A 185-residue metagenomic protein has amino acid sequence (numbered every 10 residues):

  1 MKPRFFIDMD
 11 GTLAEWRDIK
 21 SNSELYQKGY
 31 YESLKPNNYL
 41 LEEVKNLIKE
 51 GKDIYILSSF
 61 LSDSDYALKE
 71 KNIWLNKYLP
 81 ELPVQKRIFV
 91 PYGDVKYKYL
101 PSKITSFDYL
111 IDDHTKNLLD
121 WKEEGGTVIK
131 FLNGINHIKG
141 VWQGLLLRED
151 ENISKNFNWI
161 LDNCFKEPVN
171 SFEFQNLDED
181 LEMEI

Functional and structural regions predicted by a protein language model:
M1-K35, K45-N46, M183: Active-site neighborhood of HAD-like aspartate-dependent phosphohydrolases
A14-R17, I54-I56, D63-A67, V95-Y99 (+2 more regions): Short catalytic/ligand-binding loop motif for oxyanion handling, primarily in non-cytosolic enzymes, centered on
K35, L40-E70, L75: Substrate-recognition element of Asp-dependent hydrolases with the DxDx(T/V) motif
L57-S62, N72, N76-K98: A short, structured active-site edge motif that brings together acidic residues
F89-W121: Conserved Lys-Pro-Asp/Glu-containing loop-to-beta segment of HAD-superfamily phosphomonoesterases, centered on
Y97-I104, L145, D150-S171: Short amphipathic alpha-helix with an adjacent loop that forms part of the alpha/beta core around
Y109-N152: Acidic, Mg2+-coordinating phosphoryl-transfer loop and its flanking beta/alpha structural elements, shared across
D178-I185: Non-Sec secretion/translocation targeting segments of pathogen effectors
